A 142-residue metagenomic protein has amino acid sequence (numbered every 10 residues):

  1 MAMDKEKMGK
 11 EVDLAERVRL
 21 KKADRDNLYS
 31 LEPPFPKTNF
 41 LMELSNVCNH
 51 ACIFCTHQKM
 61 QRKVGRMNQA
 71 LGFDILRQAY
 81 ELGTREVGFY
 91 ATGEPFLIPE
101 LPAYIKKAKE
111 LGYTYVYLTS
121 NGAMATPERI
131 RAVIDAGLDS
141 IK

Functional and structural regions predicted by a protein language model:
D4-S140: Conserved alpha-helical substructure of the radical SAM core
